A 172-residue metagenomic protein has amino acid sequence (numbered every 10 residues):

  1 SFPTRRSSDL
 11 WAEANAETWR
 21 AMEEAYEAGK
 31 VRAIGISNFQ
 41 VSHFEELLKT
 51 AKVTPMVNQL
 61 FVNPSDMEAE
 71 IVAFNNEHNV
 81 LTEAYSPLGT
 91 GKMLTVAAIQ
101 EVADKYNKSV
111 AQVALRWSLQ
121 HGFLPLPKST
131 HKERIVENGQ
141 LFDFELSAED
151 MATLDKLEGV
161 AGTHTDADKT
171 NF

Functional and structural regions predicted by a protein language model:
S1-S7: Short, small-residue-biased leader/transition segments that mark boundaries at the very start of proteins
D9-H164, D168-F172: Beta/alpha (TIM)-barrel catalytic core signal, keyed to glycine-rich beta->alpha loops juxtaposed to Asp/Glu that bind
